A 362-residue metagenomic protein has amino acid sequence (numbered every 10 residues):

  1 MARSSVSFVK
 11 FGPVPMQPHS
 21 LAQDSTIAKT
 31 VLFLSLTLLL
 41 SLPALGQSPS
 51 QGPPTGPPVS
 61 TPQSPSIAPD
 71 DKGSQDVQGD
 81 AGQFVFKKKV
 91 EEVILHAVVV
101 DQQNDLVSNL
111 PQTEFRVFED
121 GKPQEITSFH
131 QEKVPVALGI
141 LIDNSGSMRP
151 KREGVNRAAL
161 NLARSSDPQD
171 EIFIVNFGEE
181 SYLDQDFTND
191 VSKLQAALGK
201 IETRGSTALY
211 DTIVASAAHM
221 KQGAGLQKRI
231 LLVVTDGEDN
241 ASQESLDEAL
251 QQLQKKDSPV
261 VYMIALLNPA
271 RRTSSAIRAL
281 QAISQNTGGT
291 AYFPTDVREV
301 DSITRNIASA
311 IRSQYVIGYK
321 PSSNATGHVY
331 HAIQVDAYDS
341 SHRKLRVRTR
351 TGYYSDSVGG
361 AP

Functional and structural regions predicted by a protein language model:
M1-A28: N-terminal secretory signal peptides that target proteins for export/translocation
A2-S4, Q17-P18, A44-P54: N-terminal acidic, proline/glycine-rich, low-complexity intrinsically disordered segments
V14, D24-A28, S35, P53 (+1 more regions): A detector of low-complexity, intrinsically disordered, Ser/Thr/Gly/Pro/Ala-rich segments
T30-P43: Bacterial N-terminal signal peptides
G46-P362: Scaffold/interface architecture of coatomer-like assemblies
